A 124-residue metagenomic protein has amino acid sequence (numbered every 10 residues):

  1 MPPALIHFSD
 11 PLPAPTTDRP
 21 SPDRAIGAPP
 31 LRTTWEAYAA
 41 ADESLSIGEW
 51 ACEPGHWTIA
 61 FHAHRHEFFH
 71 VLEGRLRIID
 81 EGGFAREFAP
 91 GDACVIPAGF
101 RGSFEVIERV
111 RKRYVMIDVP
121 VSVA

Functional and structural regions predicted by a protein language model:
M1-S44: A short, N-terminal "cap"/entry segment at the start of jelly-roll beta-barrel domains of the cupin/DSBH fold
S46-A63, P97-A98: Conserved short histidine dyad/triad with adjacent acidic residue
E49, A85-E87, R101-S103: Well-ordered beta-strand positions in beta-sheet-rich domains
I59, I78, K112-Y114: Short hydrophobic/aromatic-rich beta-strand segments that constitute the beta-sheet cores of beta-sandwich/beta-barrel
H62-I78: Short, conserved beta-strand element in jelly-roll/cupin
H66, E73, G83, G99-R101 (+1 more regions): A generic structural motif
G82-A98: Short acidic-glycine-tyrosine-enriched beta hairpin
P90, A98-V121: Ligand-binding loop in jelly-roll beta-barrel domains
